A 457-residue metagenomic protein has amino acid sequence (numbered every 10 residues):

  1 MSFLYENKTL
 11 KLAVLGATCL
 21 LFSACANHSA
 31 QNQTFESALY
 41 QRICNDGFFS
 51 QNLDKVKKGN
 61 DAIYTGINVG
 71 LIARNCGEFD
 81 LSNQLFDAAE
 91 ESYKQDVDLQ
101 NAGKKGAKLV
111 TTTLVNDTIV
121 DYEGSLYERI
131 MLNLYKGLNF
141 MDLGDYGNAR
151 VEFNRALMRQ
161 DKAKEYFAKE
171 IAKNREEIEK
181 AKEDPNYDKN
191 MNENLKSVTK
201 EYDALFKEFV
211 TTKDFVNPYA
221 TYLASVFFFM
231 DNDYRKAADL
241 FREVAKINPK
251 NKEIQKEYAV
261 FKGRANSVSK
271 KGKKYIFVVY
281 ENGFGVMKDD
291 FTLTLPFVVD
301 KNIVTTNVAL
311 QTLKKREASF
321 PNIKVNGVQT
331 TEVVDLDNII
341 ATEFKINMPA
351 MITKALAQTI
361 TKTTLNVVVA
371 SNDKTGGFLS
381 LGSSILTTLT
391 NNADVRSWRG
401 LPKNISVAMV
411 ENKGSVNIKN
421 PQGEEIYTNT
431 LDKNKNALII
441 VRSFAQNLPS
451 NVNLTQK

Functional and structural regions predicted by a protein language model:
L21-A24: C-terminal motif of bacterial Sec signal peptides marking the signal peptidase cleavage site
A26-H28: Bacterial signal peptide processing site
A38-Q51, L85-Y93, G103-T112, N148-K164 (+2 more regions): Helix-turn-helix repeat elements of alpha-solenoid scaffolds
T364-K457: C-terminal soluble interaction/assembly domains
